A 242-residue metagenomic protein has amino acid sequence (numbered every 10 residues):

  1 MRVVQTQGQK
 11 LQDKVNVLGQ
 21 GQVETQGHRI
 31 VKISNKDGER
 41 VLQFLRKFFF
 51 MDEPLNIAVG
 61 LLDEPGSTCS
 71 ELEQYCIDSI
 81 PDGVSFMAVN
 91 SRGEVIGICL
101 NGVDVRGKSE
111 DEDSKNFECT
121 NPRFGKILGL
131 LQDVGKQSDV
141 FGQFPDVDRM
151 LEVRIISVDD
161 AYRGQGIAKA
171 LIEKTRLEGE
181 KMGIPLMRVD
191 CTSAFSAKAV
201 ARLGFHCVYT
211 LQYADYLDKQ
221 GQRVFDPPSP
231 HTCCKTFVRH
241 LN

Functional and structural regions predicted by a protein language model:
R29-Q43, L55: A short beta-loop-alpha structural element at the N-terminal edge of CoA-dependent acyl/N-acetyltransferase catalytic
Q43-L62, V105-S109: Helix-loop element at the rim of GNAT/NAT acetyltransferase active sites that forms part of the acceptor-substrate
D52, V95-I156, Y209-P230: Conserved acyl-donor/pantetheine-binding loop and adjacent beta-alpha core of acyl/acetyltransferases and related
L55-S85, N90-S91, L100, G142 (+1 more regions): Active-site rim helix/loop that mediates acceptor-substrate recognition in acyltransferases
V140-V147, A170-L186: Conserved acyl-CoA
E152-V158, R163-L177, K181, R202: Conserved acetyl-CoA-binding loop-helix of GNAT-fold acetyltransferases
V153, M187-D190: Conserved hydrophobic beta-strand within the GNAT/NAT acetyltransferase core sheet that lines the active-site cleft
E180-K181, S193-K219: Conserved active-site alpha-helix within GNAT-family acetyltransferase domains
